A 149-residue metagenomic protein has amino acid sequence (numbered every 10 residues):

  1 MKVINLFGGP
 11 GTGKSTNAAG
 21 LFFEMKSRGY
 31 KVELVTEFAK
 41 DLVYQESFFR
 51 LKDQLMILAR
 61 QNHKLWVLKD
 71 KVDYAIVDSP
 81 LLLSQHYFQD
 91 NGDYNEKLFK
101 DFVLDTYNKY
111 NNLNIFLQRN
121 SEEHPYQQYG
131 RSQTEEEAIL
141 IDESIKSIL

Functional and structural regions predicted by a protein language model:
L6: Hydrophobic anchor at the beta1->P-loop junction of P-loop NTPases
P10: The conserved Walker
K14: Conserved lysine of the Walker
N17: Hydrophobic positions on the alpha1 helix immediately C-terminal to the Walker A/P-loop
F22-N62: Conserved substrate/cofactor phosphate-moiety recognition/catalytic segment in nucleotide-dependent phosphotransferases
S47-E96: Conserved nucleotide-sensing/catalytic segment adjacent to the nucleotide-binding pocket in NTP-handling enzymes
N91-I148: A glycine- and Lys/Arg-enriched "phosphate-lid" helix/loop adjacent to the NTP-binding pocket of small-molecule kinases
